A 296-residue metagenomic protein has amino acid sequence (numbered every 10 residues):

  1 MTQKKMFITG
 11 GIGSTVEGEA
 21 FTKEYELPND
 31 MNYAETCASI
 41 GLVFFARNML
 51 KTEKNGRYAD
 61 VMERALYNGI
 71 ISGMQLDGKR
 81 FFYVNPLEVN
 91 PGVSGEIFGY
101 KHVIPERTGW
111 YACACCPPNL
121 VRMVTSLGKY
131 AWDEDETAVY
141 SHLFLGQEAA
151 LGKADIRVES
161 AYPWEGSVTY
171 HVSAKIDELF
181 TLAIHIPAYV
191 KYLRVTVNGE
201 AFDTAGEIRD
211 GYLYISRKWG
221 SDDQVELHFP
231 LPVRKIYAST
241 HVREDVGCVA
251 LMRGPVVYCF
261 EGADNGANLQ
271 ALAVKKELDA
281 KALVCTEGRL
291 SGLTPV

Functional and structural regions predicted by a protein language model:
T2, L50-D60, I176: Structural helix-adjacent loops and short alpha-helical linkers that scaffold large soluble proteins
F7-T15, E19-S39, T108-C116: Solvent-exposed loop and edge beta-strand segments that line ligand/cofactor-binding and catalytic clefts
E26, D30, G41-K54, K129 (+1 more regions): Well-ordered alpha-helical scaffold segments within catalytic/enzyme domains
A34-L50, P117-S126: Well-ordered alpha-helical segments within folded domains of soluble proteins
D60-N68, G73-S173, I208, R217-G220 (+2 more regions): C-terminal beta-rich recognition modules with glycine/proline-rich loops and embedded aromatic residues
S167, L179-T181, V190-R194: Exposed beta-strand and adjacent loop surfaces of beta-rich binding modules that mediate intermolecular recognition
S173, E178-P187: Surface-exposed beta-strand/loop patches in extracellular or lumenal glycoproteins
V190-S216, K235-H241: Solvent-exposed beta-strand/loop surfaces of large extracellular or lumenal domains
